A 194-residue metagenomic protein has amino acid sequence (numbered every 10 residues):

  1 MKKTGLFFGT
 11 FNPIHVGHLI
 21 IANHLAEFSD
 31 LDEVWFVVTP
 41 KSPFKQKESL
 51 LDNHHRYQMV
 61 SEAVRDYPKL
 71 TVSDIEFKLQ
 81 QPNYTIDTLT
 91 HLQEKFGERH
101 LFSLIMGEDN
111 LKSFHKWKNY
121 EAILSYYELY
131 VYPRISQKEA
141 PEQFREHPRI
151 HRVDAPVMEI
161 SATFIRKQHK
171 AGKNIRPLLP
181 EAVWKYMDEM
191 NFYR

Functional and structural regions predicted by a protein language model:
M1-R194: Nucleotidyltransferase catalytic core that binds NTPs
